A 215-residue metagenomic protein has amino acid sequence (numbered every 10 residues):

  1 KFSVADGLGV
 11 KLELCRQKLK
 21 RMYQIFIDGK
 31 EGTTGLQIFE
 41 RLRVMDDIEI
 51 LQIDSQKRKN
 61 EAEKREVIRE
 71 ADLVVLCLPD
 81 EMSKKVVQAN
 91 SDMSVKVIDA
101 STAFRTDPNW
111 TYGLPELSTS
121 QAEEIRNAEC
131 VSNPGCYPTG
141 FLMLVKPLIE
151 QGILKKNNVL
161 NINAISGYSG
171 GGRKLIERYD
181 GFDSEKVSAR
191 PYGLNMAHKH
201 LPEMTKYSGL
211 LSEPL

Functional and structural regions predicted by a protein language model:
K1-S3, G7-V10: Ser/Thr/Pro/Gly-rich low-complexity, intrinsically disordered segments
L19: Nucleotide/phosphate-binding catalytic cleft detector across ATP-hydrolyzing and phosphate-transferring enzymes
M22-L194, G209: N-terminal Rossmann-like NAD(P) cofactor-binding subdomain of oxidoreductases, focused on the glycine-rich
M196-L215: Oxyanion-binding "anion nests"
